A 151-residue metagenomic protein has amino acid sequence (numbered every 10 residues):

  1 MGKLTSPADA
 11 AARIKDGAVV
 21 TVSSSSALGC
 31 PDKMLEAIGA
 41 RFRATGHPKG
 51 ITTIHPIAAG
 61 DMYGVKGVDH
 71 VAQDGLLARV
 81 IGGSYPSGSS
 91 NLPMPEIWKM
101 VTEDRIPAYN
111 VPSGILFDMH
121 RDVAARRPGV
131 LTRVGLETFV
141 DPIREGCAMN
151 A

Functional and structural regions predicted by a protein language model:
M1-A151: Conserved alpha/beta enzyme-core scaffold
